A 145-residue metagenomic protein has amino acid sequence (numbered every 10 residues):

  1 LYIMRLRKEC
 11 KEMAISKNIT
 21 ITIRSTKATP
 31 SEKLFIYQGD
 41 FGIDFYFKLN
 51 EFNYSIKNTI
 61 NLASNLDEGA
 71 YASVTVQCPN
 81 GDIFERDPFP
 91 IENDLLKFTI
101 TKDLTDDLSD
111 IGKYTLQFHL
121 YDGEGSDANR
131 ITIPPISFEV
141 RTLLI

Functional and structural regions predicted by a protein language model:
L6-I145: N-terminal assembly/attachment segments of tailed bacteriophage virion structural proteins
